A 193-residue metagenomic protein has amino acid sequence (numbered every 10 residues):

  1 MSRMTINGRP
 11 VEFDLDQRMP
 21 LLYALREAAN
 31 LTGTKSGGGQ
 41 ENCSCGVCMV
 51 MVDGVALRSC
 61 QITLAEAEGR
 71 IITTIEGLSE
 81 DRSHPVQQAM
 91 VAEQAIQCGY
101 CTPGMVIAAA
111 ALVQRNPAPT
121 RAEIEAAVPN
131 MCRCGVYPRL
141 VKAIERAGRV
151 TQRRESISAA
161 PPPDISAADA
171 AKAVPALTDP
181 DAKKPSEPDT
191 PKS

Functional and structural regions predicted by a protein language model:
M1-S193: Signature of N-terminal electron-transfer/Fe-S-associated modules in redox systems
